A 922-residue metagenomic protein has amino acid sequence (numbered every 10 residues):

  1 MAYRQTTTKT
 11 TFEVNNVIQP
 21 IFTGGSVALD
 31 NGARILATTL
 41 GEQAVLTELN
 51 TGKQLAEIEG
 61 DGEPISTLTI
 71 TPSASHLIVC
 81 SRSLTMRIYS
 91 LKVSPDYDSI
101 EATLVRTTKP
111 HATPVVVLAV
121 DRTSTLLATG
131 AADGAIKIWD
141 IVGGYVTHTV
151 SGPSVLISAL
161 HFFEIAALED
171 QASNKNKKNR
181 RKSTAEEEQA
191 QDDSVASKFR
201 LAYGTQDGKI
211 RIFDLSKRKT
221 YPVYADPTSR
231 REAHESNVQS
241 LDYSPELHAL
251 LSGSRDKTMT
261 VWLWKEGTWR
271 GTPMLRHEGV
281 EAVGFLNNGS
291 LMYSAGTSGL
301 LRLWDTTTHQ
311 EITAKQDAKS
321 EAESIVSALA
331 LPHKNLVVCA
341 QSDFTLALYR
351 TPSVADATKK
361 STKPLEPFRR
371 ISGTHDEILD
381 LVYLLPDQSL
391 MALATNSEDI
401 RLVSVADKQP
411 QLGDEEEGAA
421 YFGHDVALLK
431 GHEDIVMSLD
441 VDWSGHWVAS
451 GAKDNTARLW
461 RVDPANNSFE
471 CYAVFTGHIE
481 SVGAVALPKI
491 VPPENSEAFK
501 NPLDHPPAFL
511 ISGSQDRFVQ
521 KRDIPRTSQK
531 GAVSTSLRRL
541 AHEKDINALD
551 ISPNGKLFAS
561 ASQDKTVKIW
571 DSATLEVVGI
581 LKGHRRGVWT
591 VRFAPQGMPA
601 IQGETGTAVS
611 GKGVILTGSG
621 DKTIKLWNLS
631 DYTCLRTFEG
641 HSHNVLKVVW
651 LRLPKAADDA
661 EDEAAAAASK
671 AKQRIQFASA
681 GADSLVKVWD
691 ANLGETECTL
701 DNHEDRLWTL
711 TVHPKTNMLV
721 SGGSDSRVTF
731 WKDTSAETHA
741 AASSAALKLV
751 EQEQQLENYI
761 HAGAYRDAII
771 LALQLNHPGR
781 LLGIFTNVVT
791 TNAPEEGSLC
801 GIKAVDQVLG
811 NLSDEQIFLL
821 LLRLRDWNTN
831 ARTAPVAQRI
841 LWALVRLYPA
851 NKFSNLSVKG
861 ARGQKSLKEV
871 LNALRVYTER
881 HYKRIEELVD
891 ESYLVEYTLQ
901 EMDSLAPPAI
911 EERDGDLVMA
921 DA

Functional and structural regions predicted by a protein language model:
M1-A56, P64-T67, S73-D98, A159-Y221 (+16 more regions): Intrinsically disordered, low-complexity acidic/Ser/Thr/Pro-rich linker and tail segments in large eukaryotic scaffolds
N15, K53-A56, Y97, T103-R106 (+15 more regions): A structural motif specific to WD40 beta-propellers
N16-T23, E59-I65, T108-V115, V150-I157 (+14 more regions): WD40/WD-repeat beta-propeller blade N-cap
S26-A33, L68-S75, A112, V117-T125 (+19 more regions): Loop/turn segments within WD40 beta-propeller blades
T39-L40, C80-S83, G130-D133, Y203-D207 (+14 more regions): Conserved strand-to-loop turn within each blade of WD40 beta-propeller repeats
A44-E48, M86-L91, I136-D140, I210-D214 (+14 more regions): WD40-repeat beta-propellers
W708-H739: Blade-level signature of beta-propeller repeat domains, shared across WD40, Kelch, NHL, RCC1 and BNR/Asp-box propellers
S798-A922: Extended acidic/polar alpha-helical scaffold segments
